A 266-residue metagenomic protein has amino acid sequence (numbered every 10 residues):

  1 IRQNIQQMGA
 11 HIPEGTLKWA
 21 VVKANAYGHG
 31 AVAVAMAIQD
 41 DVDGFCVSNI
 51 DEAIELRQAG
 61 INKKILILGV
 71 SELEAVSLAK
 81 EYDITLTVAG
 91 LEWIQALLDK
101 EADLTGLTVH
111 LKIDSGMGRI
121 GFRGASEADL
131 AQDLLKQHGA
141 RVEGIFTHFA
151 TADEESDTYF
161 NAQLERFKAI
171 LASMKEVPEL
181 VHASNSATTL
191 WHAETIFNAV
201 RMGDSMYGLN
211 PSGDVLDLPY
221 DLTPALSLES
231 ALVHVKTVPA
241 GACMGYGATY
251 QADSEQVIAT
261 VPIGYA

Functional and structural regions predicted by a protein language model:
R2, A10, K18, D51-E52 (+7 more regions): Active-site anion/phosphate-binding pocket segments in diverse small-molecule metabolic enzymes
Q3, T16-A183: Active-site-proximal beta-alpha core segment in soluble small-molecule metabolic enzymes
